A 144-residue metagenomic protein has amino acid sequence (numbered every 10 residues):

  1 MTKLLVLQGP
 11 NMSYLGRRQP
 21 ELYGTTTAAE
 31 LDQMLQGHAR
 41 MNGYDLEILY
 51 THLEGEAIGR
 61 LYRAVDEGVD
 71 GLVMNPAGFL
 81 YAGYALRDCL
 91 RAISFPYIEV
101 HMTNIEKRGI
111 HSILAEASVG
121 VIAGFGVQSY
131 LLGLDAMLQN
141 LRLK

Functional and structural regions predicted by a protein language model:
M1-L5: Extreme N-terminal starter segment of soluble prokaryotic enzymes
P10-M12, A77-L80, T103-I105: Short glycine-rich anion-binding loops that position phosphate/pyrophosphate groups of nucleotides and phosphorylated
L15-A29: Glycine- and acidic-residue-enriched helix-capping/strand-helix junction motifs
D45-G55: Short beta->alpha junction loops
I48, E106-K144: Short, glycine-/small-residue-rich phosphate/pyrophosphate-handling segment
E56-R60, A82: Short acidic active-site motifs
A64-L72: Short acidic/histidine-rich motifs immediately flanking catalytic phosphotransfer sites in two-component signaling
L90-R108: Short, acidic/small-residue loops that bind anionic groups at enzyme active sites
